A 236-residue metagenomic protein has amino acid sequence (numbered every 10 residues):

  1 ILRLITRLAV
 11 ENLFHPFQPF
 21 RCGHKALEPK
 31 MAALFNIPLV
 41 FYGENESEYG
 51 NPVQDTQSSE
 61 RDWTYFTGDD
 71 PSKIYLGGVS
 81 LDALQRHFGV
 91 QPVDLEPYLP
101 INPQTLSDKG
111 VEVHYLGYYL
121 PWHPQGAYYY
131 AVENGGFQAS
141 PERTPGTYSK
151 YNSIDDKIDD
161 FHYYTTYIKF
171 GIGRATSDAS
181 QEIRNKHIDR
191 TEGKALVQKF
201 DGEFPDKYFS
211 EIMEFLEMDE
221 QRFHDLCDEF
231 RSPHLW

Functional and structural regions predicted by a protein language model:
I1-W236: Nucleotide-activated chemistry modules centered on ATP-dependent adenylation/adenylyltransferase
